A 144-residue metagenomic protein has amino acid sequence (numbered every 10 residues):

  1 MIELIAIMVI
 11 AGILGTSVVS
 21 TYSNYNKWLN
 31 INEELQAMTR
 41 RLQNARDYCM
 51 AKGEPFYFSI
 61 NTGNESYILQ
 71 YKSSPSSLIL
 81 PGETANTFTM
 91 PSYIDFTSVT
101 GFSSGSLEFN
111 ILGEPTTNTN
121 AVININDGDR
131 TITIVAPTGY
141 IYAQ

Functional and structural regions predicted by a protein language model:
M1-I2, V19, W28, N32 (+1 more regions): Polybasic/polar functional segments that serve as interface/processing modules
M1-Y22: N-terminal single-pass transmembrane signal-anchor helix
L14, S20-T21, Y48, K52 (+1 more regions): Short alpha-helical scaffold segments that flank and stabilize functional sites
N26-Y57: Membrane-proximal N-terminal amphipathic helix
P55-I111, T131, A143-Q144: Type IV pilin-like appendage domain
N64, N118-N120: Extracellular Ig-like/FN3 beta-sandwich strand-entry sites
E114, N118, N126-Q144: Low-complexity, S/T/G/P-rich flexible repeat/linker segments used as non-globular hinges and stalks within
